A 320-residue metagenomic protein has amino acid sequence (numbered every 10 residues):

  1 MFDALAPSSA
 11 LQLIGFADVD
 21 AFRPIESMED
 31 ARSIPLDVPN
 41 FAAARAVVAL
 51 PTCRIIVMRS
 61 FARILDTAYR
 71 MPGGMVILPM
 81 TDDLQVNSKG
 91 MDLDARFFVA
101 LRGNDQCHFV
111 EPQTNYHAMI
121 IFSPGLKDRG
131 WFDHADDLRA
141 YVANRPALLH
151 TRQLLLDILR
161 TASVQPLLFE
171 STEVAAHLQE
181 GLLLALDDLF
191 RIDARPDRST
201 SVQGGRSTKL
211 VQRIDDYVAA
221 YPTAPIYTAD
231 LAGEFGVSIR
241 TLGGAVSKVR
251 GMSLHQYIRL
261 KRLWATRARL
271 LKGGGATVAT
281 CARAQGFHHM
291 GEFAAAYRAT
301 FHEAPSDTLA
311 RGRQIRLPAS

Functional and structural regions predicted by a protein language model:
M1-L36, Q85-P222, Y227-A229, G233-I239 (+4 more regions): Alpha-helical bundle regulatory/interaction domains
M1-P72, L78: N-terminal low-complexity or simple alpha-helical regulatory segments that function as activation/interaction modules
V48, L84-V86, F293: Short aromatic-centered micro-motifs
R54-I56, F61-H108: Well-ordered mid-protein domain cores that form the structural environment of catalytic cofactors
L242, V246, E292-F293, Y297: Short hydrophobic/aromatic patch on the recognition helix
R250, I258-R262, R267, R298-F301: C-terminal flanking helix
